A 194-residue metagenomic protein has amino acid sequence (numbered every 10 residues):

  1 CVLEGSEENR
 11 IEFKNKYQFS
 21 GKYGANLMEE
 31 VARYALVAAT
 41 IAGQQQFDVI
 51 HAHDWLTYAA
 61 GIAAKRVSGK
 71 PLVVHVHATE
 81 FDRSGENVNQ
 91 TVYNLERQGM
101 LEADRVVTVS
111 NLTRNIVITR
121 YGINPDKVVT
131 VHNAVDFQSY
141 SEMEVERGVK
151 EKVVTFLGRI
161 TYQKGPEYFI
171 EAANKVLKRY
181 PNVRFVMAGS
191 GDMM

Functional and structural regions predicted by a protein language model:
C1-Q44: A conserved catalytic-core segment of Leloir-type glycosyltransferases
E30-V37, K70-V73, F81-Q98, F137: Nucleotide-sugar donor phosphate/pyrophosphate-binding loop at the beta->alpha transition of glycosyltransferases
A39-Q44, R66, N89-V106: Membrane-proximal helix-turn-helix segments that form the acceptor-binding/catalytic region of lipid-linked
V49-H51, Y58, A63-R83, V107: Active-site proximal beta-strand in glycosyltransferases
V107, R147-N174, V186: Conserved donor-binding/catalytic core segment of Leloir-type glycosyltransferases
L112, A134: Carbohydrate-associated surface elements
F137, T161-P166, D192-M194: A short, basic/aromatic alpha-helical/loop segment that forms part of the nucleotidyl-sugar donor-binding site
K175, Y180, R184-M194: Short, structured helix-loop element that forms part of the nucleotide-activated donor/catalytic region
